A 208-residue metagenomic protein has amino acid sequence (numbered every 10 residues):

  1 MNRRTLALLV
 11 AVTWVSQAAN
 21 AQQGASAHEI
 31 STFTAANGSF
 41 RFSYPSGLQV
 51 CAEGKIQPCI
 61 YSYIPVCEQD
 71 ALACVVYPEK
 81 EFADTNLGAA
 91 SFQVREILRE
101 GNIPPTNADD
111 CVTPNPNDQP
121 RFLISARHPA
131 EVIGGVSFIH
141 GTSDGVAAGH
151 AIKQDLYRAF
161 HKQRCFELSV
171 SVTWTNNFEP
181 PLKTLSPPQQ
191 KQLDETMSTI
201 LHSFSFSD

Functional and structural regions predicted by a protein language model:
M1-A7: Bacterial N-terminal signal peptides that target proteins for export
L6, A21-Q22, L48: Short, compositionally biased
A7-S16: Bacterial N-terminal signal peptides
A18-Q23, A27: Boundary at the C-terminal end of the N-terminal hydrophobic targeting segment
A25, E53-Q57, H128-V136: Short, ordered beta-strand-loop transition motifs
E29-S31, R164: Short structural boundary motif marking the start of a folded domain
T32-P116, A147-I152: Secretory pathway targeting signatures of secreted, lumenal, and periplasmic proteins
Q119-D208: Short, well-structured beta-strand
